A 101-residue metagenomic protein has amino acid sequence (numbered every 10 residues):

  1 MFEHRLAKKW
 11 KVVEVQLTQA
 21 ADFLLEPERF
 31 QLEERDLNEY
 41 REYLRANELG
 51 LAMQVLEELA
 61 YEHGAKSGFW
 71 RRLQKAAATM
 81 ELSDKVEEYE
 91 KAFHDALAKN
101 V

Functional and structural regions predicted by a protein language model:
M1-V101: C-terminal-biased regions
